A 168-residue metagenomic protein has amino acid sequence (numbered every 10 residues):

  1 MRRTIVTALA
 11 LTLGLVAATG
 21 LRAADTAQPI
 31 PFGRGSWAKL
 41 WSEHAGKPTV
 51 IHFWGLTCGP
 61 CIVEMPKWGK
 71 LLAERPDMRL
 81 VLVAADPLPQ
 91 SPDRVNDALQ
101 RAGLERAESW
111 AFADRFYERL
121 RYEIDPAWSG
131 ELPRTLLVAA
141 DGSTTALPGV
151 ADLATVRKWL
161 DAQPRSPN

Functional and structural regions predicted by a protein language model:
M1-L9: Bacterial N-terminal signal peptides that target proteins for export
A8-V16: Bacterial N-terminal signal peptides
T19-A23: Sec/Tat signal peptide C-region and signal peptidase I cleavage site
A27-T49: A short beta-strand-turn-helix
H52-C58, A85: Aromatic-flanked redox-active Cys/Sec active sites in thiol-based oxidoreductases, especially the WC-centered
V63-A102, Y117-L120: Structural microenvironment flanking redox-active thiols in thiol-disulfide oxidoreductases
L99-L132: Short, internal strand/loop/helix patches that form the active-site neighborhood or redox-interaction surface
E131-N168: Thiol-/selenol-based redox modules, centered on thioredoxin-like and closely related oxidoreductase domains
